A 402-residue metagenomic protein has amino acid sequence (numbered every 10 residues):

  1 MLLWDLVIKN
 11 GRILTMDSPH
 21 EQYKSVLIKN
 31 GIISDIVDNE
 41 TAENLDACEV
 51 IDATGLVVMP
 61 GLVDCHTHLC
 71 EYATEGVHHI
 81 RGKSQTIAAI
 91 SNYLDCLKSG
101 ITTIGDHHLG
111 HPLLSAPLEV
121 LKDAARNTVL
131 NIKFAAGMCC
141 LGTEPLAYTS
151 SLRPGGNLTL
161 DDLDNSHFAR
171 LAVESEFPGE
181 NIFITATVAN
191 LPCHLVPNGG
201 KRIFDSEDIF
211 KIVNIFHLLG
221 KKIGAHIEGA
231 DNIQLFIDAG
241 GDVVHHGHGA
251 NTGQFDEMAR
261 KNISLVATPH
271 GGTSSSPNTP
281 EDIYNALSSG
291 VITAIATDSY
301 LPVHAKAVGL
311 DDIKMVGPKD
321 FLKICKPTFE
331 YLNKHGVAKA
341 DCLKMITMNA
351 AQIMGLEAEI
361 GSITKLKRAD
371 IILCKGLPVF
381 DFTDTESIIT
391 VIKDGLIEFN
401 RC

Functional and structural regions predicted by a protein language model:
M1-L45, G376-V379, L396: N-terminal metal-binding scaffold of metallo-dependent hydrolase/deaminase domains
E40-M59: Active-site metal-binding motif and surrounding structural segment of the metallo-beta-lactamase
A53-V120: Metal-associated gating/positioning segment near the N- to mid-region
G61-T67, I104-D106, I132-G137, E180-I184 (+4 more regions): Hydrophobic faces of well-ordered beta-strands that scaffold small-molecule active sites in alpha/beta enzyme cores
T149-E207: Active-site gating/metal-coordination segments in enzymes
A189-N285, A294, L301-P302: Active-site core of metal-dependent hydrolases
L218, Y284-C374: His/Asp/Glu-enriched, well-ordered alpha-helical/loop segment that forms or immediately abuts the divalent-metal
Q352, K365-C402: C-terminal cap of metal-dependent C-N hydrolases
